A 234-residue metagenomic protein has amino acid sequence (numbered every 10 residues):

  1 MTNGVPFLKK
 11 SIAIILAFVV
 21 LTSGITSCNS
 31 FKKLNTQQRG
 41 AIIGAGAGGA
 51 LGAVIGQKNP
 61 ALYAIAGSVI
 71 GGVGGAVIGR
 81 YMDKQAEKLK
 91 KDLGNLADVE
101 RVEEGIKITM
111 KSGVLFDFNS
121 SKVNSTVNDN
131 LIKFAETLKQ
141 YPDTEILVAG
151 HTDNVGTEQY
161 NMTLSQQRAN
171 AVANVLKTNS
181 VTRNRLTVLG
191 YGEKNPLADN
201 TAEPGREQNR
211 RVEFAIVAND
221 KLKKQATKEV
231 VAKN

Functional and structural regions predicted by a protein language model:
M1-K9: N-terminal secretory signal peptides that target proteins for export/translocation
K9-F18: Sec-dependent N-terminal signal peptides
S23-S27: C-terminal motif of bacterial Sec signal peptides marking the signal peptidase cleavage site
N29-K90: Short, low-complexity, glycine-enriched hydrophobic/amphipathic alpha-helices that associate with lipid bilayers
A41-G49, I65, V69, K84 (+5 more regions): Extracytoplasmic/secreted proteins, especially bacterial periplasmic and envelope-associated proteins
M82-M110, V114: Amphipathic, membrane-active segments
G94, F116-G150, K177, E207 (+3 more regions): Periplasmic peptidoglycan-binding/anchoring modules of Gram-negative envelope and division proteins
H151-Q225: Periplasmic OmpA-like peptidoglycan-binding domain that tethers envelope proteins to the cell wall
